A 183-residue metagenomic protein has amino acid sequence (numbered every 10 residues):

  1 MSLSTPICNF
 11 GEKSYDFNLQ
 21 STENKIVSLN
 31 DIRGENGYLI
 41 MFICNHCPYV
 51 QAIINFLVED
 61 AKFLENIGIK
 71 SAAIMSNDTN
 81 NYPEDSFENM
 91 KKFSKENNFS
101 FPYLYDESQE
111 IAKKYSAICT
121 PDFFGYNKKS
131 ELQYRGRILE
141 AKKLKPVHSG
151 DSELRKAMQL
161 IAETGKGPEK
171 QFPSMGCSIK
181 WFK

Functional and structural regions predicted by a protein language model:
M1-A162, G167-K170, S178, K183: Chalcogenol-based redox active-site neighborhoods
